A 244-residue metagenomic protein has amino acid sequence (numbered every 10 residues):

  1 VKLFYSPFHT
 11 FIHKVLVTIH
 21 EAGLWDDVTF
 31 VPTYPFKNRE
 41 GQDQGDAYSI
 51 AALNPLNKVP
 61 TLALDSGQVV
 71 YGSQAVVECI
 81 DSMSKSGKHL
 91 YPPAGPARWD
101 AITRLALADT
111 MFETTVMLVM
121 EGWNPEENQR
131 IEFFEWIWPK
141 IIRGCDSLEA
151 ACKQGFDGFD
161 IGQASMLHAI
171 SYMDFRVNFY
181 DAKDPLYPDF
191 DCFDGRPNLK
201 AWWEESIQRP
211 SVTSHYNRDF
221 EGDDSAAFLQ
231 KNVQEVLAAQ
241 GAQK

Functional and structural regions predicted by a protein language model:
V1-E132: GST-like domain detector, emphasizing the conserved glutathione-binding G-site in the N-terminal thioredoxin-like
A22, R196, R209-P210: Acidic-histidine catalytic/liganding microenvironments
S86, A150-G158, P210-H215: Surface-exposed helix-capping loop/turn segments at secondary-structure junctions
A108-E204: GST-like fold's C-terminal all-alpha helical module
K200-W203, I207, T213, F220: Surface-exposed, low-hydrophobicity beta-strand/loop segments enriched in small/polar/acidic residues
Y216-K244: Acidic/histidine-enriched, glycine/proline-rich intrinsically disordered or flexible terminal extensions
